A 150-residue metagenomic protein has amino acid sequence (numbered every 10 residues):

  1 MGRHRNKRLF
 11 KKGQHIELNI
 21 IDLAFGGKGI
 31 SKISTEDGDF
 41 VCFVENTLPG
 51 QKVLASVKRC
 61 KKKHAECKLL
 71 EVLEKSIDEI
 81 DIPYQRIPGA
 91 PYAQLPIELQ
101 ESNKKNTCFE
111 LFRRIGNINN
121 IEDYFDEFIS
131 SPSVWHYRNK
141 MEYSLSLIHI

Functional and structural regions predicted by a protein language model:
M1-Q85, N119: Terminal RNA-binding accessory module
C60-K63, C67-E127: Conserved glycine-bearing catalytic or ligand-binding loops at nucleotide- and phosphate-handling centers of large
I129-P132: Core structural elements
L145: Flexible glycine-/small-residue-rich
I148-I150: Conserved small/polar residues in nucleotide/adenosyl-binding loops
